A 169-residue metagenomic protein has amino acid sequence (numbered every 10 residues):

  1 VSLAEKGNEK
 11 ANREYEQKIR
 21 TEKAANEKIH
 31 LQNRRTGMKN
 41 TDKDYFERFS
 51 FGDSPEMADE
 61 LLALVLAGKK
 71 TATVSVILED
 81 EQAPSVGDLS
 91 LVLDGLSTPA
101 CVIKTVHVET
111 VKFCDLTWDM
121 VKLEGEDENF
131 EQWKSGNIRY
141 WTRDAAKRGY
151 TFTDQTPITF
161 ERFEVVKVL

Functional and structural regions predicted by a protein language model:
S2-K6: Extreme N-terminal basic, low-complexity initiation segments that serve as generic localization/processing leaders
G7-N8, G149: Short, flexible coil/linker elements and helix-boundary hinge sites characteristic of intrinsically disordered
I19, K23-G37: Short, Lys/Arg-enriched N-terminal segments with co-localized hydrophobic residues within the first ~10-30 amino acids
Q32-V102, V108-L169: Mixed-charge, low-complexity intrinsically disordered regions
